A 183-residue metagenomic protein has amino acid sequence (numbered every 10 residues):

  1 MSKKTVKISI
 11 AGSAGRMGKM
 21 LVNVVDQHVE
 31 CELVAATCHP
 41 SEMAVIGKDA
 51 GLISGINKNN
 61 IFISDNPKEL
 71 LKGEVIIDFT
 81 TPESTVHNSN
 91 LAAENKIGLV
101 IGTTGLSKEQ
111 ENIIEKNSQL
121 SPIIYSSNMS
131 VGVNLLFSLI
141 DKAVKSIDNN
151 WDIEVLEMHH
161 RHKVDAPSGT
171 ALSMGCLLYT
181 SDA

Functional and structural regions predicted by a protein language model:
A14, V22: N-terminal Rossmann NAD(P)H-binding glycine-rich loop of SDR-like oxidoreductase domains
G18: N-terminal Rossmann-fold NAD(P) dinucleotide-binding loop
H28-S54: NAD(P)-binding Rossmann-fold cofactor-contacting core
S54-P67, F79-T80: Glycine-rich, highly charged phosphate/nucleotide-binding loops
E69-V86: Rossmann-like NAD(P)-binding element
N88-K108: ADP-ribose/adenylate-binding Rossmann-like module
T103-I123: Rossmann-fold NAD(P)-binding glycine/threonine-rich loop
Y179-A183: Conserved small/polar residues in nucleotide/adenosyl-binding loops
